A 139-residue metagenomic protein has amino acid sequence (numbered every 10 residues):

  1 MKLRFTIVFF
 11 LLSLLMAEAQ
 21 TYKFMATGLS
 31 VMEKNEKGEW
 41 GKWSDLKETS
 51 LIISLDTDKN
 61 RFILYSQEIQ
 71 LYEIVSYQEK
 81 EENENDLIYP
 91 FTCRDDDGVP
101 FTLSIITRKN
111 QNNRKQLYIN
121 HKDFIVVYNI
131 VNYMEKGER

Functional and structural regions predicted by a protein language model:
M1-K23: Bacterial Sec-dependent N-terminal signal peptides
A19-I69: N-terminal secretory signal peptides
A19-K23, K59-R61, N85-T92, N112-Q116: Short, hydrophobic/aromatic-rich segments at coil-to-beta transitions
D45-T49, N85-L87, V99, Q111: Residues that act as N-cap/strand-start positions at coil-to-secondary-structure junctions
L55, E81, I105-K109: Short, low-complexity Ser/Thr-rich regulatory SLiMs
I63-S104: Contiguous, well-ordered beta-strand patches that form the walls/edges of small beta-barrel/beta-sandwich domains
Q67-E81, N120-R139: Edge beta-strand at a domain terminus
S104-N129: Short, exposed beta-strand-loop hairpins at the edges of beta-sheets in extracellular/periplasmic proteins
